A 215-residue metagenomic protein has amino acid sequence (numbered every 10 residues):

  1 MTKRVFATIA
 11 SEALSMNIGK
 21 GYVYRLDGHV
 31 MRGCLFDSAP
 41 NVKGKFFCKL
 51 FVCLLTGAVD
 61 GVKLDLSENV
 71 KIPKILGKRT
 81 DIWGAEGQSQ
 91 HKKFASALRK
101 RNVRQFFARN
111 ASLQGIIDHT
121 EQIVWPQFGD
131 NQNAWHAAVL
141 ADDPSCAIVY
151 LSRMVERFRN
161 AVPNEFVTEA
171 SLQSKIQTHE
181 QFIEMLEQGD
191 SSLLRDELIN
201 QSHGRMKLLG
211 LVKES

Functional and structural regions predicted by a protein language model:
M1-G19: Amphipathic alpha-helical segments
K20-Y24: Long, charged, glycine-rich C-terminal linkers/tails
L26-S215: Intrinsically disordered, low-complexity regulatory regions enriched in serine/threonine/proline and acidic residues
